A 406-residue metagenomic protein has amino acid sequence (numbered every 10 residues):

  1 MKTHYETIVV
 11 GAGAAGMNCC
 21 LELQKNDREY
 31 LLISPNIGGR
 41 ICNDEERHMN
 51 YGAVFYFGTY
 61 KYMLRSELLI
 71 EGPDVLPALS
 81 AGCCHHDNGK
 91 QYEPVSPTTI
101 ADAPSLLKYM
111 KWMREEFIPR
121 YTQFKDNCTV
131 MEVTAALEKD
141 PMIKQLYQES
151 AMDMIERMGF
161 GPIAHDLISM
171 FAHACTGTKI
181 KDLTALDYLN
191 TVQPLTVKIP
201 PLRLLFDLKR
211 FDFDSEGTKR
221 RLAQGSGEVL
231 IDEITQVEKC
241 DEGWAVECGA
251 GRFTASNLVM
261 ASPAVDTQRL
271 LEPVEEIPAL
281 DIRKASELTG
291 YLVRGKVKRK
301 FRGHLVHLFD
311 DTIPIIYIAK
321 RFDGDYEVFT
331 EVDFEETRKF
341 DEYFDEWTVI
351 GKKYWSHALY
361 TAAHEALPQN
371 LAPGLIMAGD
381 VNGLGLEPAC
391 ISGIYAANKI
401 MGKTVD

Functional and structural regions predicted by a protein language model:
Y5-L31: N-terminal Rossmann-like FAD-binding beta1-loop-alpha1 element of flavoenzymes
Q24-D44: Glycine-rich FAD pyrophosphate-binding loop
E45-S66: N-terminal glycine-rich dinucleotide-binding loop that anchors FAD/FMN and/or NAD(P) in oxidoreductases
L64, L68, P73-D182: Mobile amphipathic helical/loop "lid" adjacent to a hydrophobic cofactor/ligand pocket
T191-C248, F253: Helical element adjacent to the flavin cofactor pocket in flavoenzyme catalytic cores
T235-F344: Mid-domain catalytic core of redox enzymes that form a hydrophobic substrate pocket/lid adjacent to a catalytic redox
Y317-D406: Conserved flavin/dinucleotide-binding core of flavoenzymes
